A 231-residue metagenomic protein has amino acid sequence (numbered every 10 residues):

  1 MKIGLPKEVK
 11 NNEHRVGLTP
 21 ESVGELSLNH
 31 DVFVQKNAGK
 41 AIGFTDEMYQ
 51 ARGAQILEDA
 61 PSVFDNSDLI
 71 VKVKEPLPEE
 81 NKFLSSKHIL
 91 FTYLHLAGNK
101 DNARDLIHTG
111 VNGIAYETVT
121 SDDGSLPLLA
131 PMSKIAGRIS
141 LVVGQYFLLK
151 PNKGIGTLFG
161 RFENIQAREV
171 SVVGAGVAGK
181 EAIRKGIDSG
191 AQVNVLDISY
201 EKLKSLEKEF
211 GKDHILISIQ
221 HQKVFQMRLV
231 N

Functional and structural regions predicted by a protein language model:
K2, E8, P78-R168: Glycine/serine-rich phosphate-binding loop and adjoining beta1-alpha1 elements at the start of nucleotide-handling
K2-T109: An N-terminal-biased, well-structured beta-alpha scaffold segment characteristic of Rossmann-like dinucleotide-binding
P6-F44, K153-V230: Glycine-rich phosphate/diphosphate-binding loop of Rossmann-like nucleotide-binding domains
L28-D31, A54-Q55, L69-K72, H108-N112 (+4 more regions): Generic secondary-structure signature for well-ordered alpha-helical cores
K36, D59-A60, Y93-H95, A115-T120 (+2 more regions): Short beta->alpha connector loops at strand-helix junctions that form conserved, small/polar/Pro-enriched
L57-L69, G137-K150, S218-V230: Short, basic, helix/turn surface patches
N66-D68, K100-R104, G124-L126, K204-L206 (+1 more regions): Short, charged, surface-exposed secondary-structure boundary motifs
E75, I135, G176-V177: Residue-level detector of alpha-helix initiation sites
